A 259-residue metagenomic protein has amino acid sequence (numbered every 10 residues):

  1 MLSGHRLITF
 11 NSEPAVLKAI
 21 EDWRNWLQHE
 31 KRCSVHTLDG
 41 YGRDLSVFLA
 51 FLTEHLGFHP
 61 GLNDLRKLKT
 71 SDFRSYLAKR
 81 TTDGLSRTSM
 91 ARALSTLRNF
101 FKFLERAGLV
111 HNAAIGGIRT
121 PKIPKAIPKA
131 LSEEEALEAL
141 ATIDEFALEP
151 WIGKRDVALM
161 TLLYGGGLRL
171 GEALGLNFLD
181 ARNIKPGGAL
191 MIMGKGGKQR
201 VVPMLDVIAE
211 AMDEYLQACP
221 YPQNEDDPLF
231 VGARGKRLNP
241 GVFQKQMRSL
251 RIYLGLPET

Functional and structural regions predicted by a protein language model:
M1-T259: Conserved catalytic core of the tyrosine transesterase superfamily
